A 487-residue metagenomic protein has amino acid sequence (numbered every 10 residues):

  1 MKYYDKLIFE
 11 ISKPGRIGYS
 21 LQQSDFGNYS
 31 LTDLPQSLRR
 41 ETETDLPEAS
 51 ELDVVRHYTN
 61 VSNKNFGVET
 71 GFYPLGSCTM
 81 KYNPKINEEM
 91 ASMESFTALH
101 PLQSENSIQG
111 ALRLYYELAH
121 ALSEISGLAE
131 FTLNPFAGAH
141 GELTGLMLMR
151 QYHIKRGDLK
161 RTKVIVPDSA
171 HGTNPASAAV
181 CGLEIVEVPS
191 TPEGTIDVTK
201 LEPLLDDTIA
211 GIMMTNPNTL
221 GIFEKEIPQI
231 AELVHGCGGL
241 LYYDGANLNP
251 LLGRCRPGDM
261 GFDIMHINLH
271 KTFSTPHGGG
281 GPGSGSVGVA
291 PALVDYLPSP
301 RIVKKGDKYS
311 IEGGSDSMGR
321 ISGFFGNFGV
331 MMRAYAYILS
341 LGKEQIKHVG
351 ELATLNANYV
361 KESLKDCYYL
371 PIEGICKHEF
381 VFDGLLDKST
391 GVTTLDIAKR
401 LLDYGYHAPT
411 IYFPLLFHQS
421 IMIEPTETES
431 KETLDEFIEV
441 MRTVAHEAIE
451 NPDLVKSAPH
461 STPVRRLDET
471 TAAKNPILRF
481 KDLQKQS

Functional and structural regions predicted by a protein language model:
M1-E130, C255, K305-S310, G314-I321 (+2 more regions): Non-catalytic terminal extensions of PLP-dependent enzymes
L75, A137, Y243: Single, functionally critical "micro-switch" positions that shape active/binding sites and transmembrane helices
G110-R113, H140-G306, G391-V392, Q419: Conserved PLP-enzyme active-site core in the AAT-like
A129-P135, K163-V166: A short, small-residue-rich loop immediately preceding and capping a beta-strand
T132, V186-V188, P409: General small-molecule cofactor/ligand-binding pocket signal
F136, T191, T215-P217, D383-L385 (+1 more regions): Short strand-loop junctions, especially beta-strand C-caps/beta-turns that link beta-sheets to coils or alpha-helices
G141-E142, G281, G326-R333, C376: Catalytic-loop motifs flanking and including active-site residues across diverse enzymes
L148-Q151, K160-R161, N174, C181 (+3 more regions): Conserved thiamine diphosphate
